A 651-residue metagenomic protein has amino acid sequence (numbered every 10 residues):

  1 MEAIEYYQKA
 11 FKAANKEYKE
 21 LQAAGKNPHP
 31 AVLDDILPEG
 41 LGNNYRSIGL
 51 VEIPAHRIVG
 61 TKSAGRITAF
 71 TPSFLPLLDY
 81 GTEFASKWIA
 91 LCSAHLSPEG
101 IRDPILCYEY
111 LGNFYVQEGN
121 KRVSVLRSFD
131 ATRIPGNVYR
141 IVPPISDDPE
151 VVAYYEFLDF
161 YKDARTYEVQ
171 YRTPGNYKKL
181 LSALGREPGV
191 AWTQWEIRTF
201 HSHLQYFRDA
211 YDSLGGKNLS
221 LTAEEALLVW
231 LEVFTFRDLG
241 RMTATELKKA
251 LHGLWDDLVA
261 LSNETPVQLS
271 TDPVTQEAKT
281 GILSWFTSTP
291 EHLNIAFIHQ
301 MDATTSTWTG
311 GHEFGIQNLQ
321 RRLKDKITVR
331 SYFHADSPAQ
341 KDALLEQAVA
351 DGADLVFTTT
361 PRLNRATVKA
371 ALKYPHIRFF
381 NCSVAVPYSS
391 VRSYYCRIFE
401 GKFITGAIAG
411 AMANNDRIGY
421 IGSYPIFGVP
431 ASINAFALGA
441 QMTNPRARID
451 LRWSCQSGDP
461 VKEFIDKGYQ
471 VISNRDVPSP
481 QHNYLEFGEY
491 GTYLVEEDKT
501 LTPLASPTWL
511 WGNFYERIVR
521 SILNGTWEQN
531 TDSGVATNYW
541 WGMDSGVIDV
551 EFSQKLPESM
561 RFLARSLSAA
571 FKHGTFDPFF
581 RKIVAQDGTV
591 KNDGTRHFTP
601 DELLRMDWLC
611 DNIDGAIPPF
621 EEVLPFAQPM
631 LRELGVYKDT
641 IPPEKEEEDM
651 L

Functional and structural regions predicted by a protein language model:
M1-Q117, K121, S128, T173-G185 (+1 more regions): Short, charged/polar connector segments at secondary-structure boundaries
S284-G311, R417-S423: Short beta-strand segments enriched in small/hydrophobic residues
A296-F314, L319, Y332-P338, G428-P430: Extracytoplasmic "Venus flytrap"
I316, I404-R446, A536-K555: An alpha-beta-alpha
G352-P361, F380-C382, Y469-P478, L501-W509 (+1 more regions): Periplasmic-binding protein-like
L372-Y395: Flexible loop/hinge segments that line or gate small-molecule binding clefts
Y394-D416, T508-E528: Hydrophobic alpha-helical segments within soluble ligand-binding/sensing domains
G525-N530, G534-M650: Segments of small-molecule ligand-sensing domains
